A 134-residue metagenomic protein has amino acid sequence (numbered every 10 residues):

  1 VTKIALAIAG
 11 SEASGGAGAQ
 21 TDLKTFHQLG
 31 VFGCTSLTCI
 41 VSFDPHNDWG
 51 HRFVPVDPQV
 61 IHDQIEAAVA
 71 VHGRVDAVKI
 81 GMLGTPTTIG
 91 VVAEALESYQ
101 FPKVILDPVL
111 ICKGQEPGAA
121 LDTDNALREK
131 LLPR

Functional and structural regions predicted by a protein language model:
V1-A77: Small-residue (G/A/S/T)-rich helix-start motifs and N-terminal tracts that mark the onset
A9, M82-L83: Conserved residues at beta->alpha junctions
A77-I80, P86-R134: Conserved beta-alpha-beta core of the PfkB/ribokinase-like small-molecule kinase fold
